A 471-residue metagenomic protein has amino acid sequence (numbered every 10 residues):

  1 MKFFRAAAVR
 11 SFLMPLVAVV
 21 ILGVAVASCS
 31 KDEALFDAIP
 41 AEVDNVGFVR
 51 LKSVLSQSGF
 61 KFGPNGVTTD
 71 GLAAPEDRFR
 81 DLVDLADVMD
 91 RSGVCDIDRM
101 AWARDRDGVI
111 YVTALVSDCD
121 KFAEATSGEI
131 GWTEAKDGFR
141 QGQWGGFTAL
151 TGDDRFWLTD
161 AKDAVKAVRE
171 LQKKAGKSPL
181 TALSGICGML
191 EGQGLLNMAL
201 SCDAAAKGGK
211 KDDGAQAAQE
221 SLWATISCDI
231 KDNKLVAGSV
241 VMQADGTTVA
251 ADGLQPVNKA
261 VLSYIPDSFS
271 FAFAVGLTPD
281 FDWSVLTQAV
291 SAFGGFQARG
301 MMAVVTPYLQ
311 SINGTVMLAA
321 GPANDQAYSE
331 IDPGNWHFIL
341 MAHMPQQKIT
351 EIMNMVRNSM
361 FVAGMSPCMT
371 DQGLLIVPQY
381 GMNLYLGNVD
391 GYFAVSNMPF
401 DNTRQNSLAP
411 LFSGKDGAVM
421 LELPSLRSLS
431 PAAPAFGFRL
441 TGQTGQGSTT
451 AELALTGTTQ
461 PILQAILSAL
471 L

Functional and structural regions predicted by a protein language model:
K2-L16: Bacterial N-terminal signal peptides that target proteins for export
V19-G23: Alpha-helical transmembrane segments
V24-S28: C-terminal motif of bacterial Sec signal peptides marking the signal peptidase cleavage site
C29-D137, Q141-Q143, P179-Q219, K234-D332 (+3 more regions): Structural boundary/hinge residues at secondary-structure and domain interfaces
N65, G71-I97, E129-L235, K259 (+2 more regions): An internal, short helix-loop-strand segment that often contains or flanks glycine-aspartate motifs
C95, P307-V389, N402: Long compositionally biased, domain-poor regions of proteins
V109-A114, F156-T159, W336-A342, F393-S396: Short, structured motif recognition centered on aromatic/hydrophobic residues
L115-D120, A161-A164, M344-Q347, M398-F400: Helix N-cap motif at beta-to-alpha junctions
